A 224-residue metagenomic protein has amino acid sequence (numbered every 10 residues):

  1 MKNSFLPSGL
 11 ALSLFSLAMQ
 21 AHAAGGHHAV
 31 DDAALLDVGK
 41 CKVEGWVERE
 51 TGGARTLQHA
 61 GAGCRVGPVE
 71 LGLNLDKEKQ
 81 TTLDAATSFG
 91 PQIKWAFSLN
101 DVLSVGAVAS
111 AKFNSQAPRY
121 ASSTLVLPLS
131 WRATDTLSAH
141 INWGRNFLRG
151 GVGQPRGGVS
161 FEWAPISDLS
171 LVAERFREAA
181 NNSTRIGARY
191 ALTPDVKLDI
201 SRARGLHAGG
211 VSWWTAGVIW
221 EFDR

Functional and structural regions predicted by a protein language model:
M1-H27, R224: Cleavable N-terminal export/targeting peptides
H22-R224: Transmembrane beta-barrel domains of Gram-negative outer membranes and organellar outer membranes
